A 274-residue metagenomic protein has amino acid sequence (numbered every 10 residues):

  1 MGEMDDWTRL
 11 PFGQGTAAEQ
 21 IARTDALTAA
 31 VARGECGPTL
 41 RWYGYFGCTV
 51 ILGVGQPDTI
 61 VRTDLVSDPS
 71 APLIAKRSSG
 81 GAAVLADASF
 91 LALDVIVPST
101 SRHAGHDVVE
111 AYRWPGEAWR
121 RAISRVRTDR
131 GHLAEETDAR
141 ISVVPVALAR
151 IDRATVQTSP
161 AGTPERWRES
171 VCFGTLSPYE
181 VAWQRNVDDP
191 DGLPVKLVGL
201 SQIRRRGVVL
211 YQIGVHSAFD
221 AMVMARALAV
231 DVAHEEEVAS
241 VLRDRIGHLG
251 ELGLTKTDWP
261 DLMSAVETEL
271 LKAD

Functional and structural regions predicted by a protein language model:
M1-V66, K76-R77, T163-C172, A182 (+1 more regions): Active-site loop/lid in soluble adenylation, ligation, and acyl-transfer enzymes
R62-H106, W114: A glycine-rich, hydrophobic loop/mini-helix early in the fold
A86-F90, L176, L210: Short, solvent-exposed loop/turn segments at the edges of secondary structure
V95-Y112, G131, G247-T255: Short histidine-centered catalytic/ligand-binding loop motif
V108-G116, R121-A122: A generic, well-ordered mixed alpha/beta core segment in the N-terminal half of proteins
R120-E165, L200-D274: Long, positively charged amphipathic alpha-helical accessory segments at protein N-termini or as interdomain linkers
R168-R185, D189-S201: Aromatic/basic-lined ligand-recognition segments that form π-stacking hydrophobic pockets flanked by Lys/Arg to engage
